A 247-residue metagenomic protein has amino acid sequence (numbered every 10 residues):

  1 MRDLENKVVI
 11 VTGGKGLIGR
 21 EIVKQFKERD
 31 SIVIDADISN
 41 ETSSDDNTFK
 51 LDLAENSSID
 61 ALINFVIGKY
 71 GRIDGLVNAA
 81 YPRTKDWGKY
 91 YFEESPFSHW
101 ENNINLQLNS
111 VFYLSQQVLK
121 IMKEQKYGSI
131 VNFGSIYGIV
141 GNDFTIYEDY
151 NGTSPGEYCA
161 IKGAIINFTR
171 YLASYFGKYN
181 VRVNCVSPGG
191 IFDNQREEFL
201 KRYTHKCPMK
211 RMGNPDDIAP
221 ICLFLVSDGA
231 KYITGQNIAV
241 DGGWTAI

Functional and structural regions predicted by a protein language model:
D3-V33, L172: Canonical Rossmann dinucleotide-binding motif of NAD(H)/NADP(H)-dependent dehydrogenases/reductases, specifically
D74, E93-Y113, Y127, V131 (+3 more regions): Catalytic Tyr-X3-Lys loop
A79-W87, G243: Conserved NAD(P)H cofactor-binding loop of Rossmann-fold oxidoreductase domains
P82-R83, F97, V131-A164, T169-G177: Catalytic loop of short-chain dehydrogenase/reductase
I104-Y127, Y137-G138, A173-S174, K178 (+1 more regions): Amphipathic alpha-helical dimer-interface segment in Rossmann-like NAD(P)H-dependent oxidoreductases
D149, L223, T234-I247: Short C-terminal tail/terminal secondary-structure segment of NAD(P)H-dependent dehydrogenase/reductase domains
G177, R182, I233-G235: Short, small/polar-rich loop/turn modules that mediate ligand/substrate recognition or access, typified
C207-I218, G229: A conserved structural motif in NAD(P)-dependent oxidoreductases
